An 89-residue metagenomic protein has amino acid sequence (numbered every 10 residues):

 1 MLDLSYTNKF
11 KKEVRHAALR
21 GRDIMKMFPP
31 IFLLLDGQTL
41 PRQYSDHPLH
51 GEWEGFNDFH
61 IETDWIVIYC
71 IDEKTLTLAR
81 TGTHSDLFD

Functional and structural regions predicted by a protein language model:
M1-T63, I71-A79, S85-D89: Basic, Lys/Arg-enriched alpha-helical interface segments
